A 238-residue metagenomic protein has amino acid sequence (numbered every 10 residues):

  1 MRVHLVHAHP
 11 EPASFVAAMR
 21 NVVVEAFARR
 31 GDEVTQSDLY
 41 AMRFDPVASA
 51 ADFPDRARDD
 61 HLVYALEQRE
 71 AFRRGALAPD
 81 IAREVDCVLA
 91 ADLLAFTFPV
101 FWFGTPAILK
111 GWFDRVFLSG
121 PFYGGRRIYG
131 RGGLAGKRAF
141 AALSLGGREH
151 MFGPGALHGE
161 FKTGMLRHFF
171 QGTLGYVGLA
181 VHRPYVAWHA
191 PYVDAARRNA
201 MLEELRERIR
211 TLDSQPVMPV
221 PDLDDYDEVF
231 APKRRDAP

Functional and structural regions predicted by a protein language model:
M1-F98, F103-P121, E203-P238: N-terminal beta1-alpha1-beta2 submodule of the flavodoxin-like/Rossmannoid cofactor-binding fold
R2, E33, R138, A180-V181: Residues at the starts of beta-strands that form the adenosine-phosphate
P46-A51, F152-P154, A196-R198: Short aromatic-enriched loop/helix-cap "lid" or pocket-rim segments at secondary-structure transitions that line
L89, A107, L134, L179-A180: Structured loop/turn residues at beta-strand edges in well-structured enzyme cores
L93-L94, K137-A141, H182-R183: Conserved active-site beta-strand-loop modules that form the wall/rim of enzyme catalytic pockets and either contain
P99-V100, S144-G146, A187: Histidine- and/or cysteine-centered catalytic micro-motif in compact active-site loops
Y123-Y176: Short, glycine-/small-residue-rich phosphate/pyrophosphate-handling segment
L157-P238: Glycine-rich phosphate/pyrophosphate-binding loop and the adjoining helix
